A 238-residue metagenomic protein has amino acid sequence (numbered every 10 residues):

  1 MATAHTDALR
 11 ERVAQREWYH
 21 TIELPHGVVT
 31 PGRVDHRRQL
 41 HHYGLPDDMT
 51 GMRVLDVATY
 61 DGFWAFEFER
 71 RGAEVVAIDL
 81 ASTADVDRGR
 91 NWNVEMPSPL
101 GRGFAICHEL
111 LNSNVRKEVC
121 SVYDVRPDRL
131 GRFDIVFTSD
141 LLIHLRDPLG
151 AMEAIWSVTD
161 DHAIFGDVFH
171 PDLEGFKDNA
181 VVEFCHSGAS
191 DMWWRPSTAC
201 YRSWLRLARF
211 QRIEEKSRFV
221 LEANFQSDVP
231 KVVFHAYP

Functional and structural regions predicted by a protein language model:
V28-M52: Conserved alpha-helix/loop element of class I SAM-dependent methyltransferases that forms part of the SAM/SAH-binding
M52-Y60: Conserved class I S-adenosyl-L-methionine
F63-V125: Class I SAM-dependent methyltransferase SAM/SAH-binding core
L100-C107, M192-R209: Short alpha-helix
Y123-V136: A short acidic, Gly/Pro-enriched loop at the edge of an enzyme's catalytic core that lines a small-molecule cofactor
D134-D147: A short SAM/SAH-binding and catalytic strip from SAM-dependent methyltransferases
L149-I164, F169-P171: A short glycine-rich, Lys/Arg-flanked "PGG" loop and its adjoining helix->strand segment in the class I
I164-G188: Conserved class I S-adenosyl-L-methionine
